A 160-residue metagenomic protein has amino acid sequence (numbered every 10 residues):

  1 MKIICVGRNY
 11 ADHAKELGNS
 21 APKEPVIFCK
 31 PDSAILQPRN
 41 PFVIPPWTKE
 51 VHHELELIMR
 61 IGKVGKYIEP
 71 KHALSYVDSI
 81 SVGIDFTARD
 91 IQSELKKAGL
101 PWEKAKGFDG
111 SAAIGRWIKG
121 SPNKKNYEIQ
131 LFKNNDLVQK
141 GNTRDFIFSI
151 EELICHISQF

Functional and structural regions predicted by a protein language model:
M1-F160: Catalytic-core "active-site belt" of small-molecule-metabolizing enzymes, emphasizing His/Asp/Glu-rich regions
